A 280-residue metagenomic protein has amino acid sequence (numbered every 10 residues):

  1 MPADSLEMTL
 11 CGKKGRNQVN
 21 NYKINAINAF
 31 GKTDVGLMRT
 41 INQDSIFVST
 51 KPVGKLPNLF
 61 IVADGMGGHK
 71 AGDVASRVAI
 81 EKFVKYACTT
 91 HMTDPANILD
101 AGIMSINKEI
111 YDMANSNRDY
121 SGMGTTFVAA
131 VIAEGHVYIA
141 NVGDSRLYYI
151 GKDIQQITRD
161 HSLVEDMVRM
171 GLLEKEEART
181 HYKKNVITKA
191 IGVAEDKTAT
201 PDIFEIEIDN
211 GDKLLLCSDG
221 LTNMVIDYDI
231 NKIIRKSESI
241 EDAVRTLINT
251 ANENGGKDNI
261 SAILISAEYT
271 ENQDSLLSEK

Functional and structural regions predicted by a protein language model:
P2-K280: PP2C/PPM-type serine/threonine phosphatase catalytic domain
